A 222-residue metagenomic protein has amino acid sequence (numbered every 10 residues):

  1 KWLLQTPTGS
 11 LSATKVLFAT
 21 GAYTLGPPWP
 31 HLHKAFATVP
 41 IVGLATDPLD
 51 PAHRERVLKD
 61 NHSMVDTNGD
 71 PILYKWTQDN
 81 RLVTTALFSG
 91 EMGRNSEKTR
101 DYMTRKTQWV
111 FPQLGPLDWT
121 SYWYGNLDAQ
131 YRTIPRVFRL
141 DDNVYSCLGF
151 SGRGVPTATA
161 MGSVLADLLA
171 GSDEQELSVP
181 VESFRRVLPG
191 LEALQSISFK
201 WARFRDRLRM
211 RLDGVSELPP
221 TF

Functional and structural regions predicted by a protein language model:
K1-W2: A conserved short coil-to-beta-strand element within the FAD-binding core of flavoproteins
G9-P51, E55-S121, G125-D142: Active-site substrate-recognition segment that forms the wall of the catalytic cavity or substrate channel
T84, M92-M210: C-terminal catalytic lobe of FAD-dependent flavoproteins
M210-F222: Short linear elements at protein peripheries
